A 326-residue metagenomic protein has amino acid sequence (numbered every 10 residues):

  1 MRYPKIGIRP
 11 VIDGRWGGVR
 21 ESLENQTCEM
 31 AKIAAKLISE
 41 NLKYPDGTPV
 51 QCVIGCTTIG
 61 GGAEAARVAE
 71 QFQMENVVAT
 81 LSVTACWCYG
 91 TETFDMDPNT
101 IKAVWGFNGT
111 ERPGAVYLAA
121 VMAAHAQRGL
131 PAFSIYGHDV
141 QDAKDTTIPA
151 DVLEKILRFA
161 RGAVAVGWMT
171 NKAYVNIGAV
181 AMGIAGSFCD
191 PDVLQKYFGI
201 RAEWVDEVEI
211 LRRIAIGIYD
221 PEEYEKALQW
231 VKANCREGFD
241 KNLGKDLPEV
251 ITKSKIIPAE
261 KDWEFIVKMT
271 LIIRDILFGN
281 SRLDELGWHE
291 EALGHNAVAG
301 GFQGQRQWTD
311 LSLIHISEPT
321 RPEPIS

Functional and structural regions predicted by a protein language model:
M1-R128, Y136-N176, V180-V298: Metallocofactor- and cofactor-centric catalytic cores in central/energy metabolism, strongly enriched
T84, G304, T320: Glycine-rich, N-terminal phosphate-binding loop of Rossmann-like dinucleotide-binding domains
G90, D310, I325: Glycine/Thr-rich phosphate-binding loops of Rossmann-like dinucleotide-binding domains
G294-T309, I314-S317: Structured mid-domain segments that build the active-site/substrate or prosthetic-cofactor binding neighborhood
I314-S326: Single conserved hydrophobic/aromatic residue that forms the stacking wall/gate of nucleotide- or nucleobase-binding
